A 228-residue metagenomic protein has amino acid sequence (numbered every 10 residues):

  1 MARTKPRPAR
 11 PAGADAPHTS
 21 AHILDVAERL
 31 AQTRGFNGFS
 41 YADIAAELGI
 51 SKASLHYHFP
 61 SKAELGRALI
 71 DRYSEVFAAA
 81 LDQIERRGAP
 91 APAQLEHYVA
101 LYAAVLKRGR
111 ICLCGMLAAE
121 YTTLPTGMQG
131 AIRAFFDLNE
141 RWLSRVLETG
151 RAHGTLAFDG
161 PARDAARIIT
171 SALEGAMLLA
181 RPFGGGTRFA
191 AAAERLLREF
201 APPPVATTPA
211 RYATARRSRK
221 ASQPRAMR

Functional and structural regions predicted by a protein language model:
M1-H18, A206-R228: N-terminal intrinsically disordered/low-complexity leader segments
H22, V26-E64, A68: Helix-turn-helix
L24, G66, I70, S74 (+2 more regions): Amphipathic, non-transmembrane alpha-helical scaffold segments
T33-N37, R87, H153: Short coil/turn segments at alpha/beta junctions that flank glycine-rich nucleotide-binding fingerprints
A68, R72, D82-R110, A162-I169 (+1 more regions): Hydrophobic alpha-helical connector segments
Q94, K107-G130: Amphipathic alpha-helical segments used for helix-helix packing
C114, G127-D137, R151-R198, P203-A213 (+1 more regions): Hydrophobic/aromatic-rich alpha-helical bundle segments in the mid-to-C-terminal region
